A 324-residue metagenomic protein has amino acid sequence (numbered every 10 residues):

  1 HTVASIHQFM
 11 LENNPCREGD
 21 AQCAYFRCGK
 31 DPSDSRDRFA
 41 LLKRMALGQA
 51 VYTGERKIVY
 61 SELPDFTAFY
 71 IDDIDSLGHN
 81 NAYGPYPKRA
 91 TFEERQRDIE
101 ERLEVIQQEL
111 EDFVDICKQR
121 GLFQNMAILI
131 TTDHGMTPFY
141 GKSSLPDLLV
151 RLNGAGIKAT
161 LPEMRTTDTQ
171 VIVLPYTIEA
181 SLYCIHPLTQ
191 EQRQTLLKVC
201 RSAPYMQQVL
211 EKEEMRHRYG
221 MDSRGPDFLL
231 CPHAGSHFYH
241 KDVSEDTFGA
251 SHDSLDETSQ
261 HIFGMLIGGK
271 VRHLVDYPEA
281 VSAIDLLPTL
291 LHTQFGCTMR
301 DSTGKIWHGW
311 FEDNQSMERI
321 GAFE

Functional and structural regions predicted by a protein language model:
H1-H7, S33-Y60, C184-V199, S244 (+2 more regions): Formylglycine-dependent sulfatase
T2-A4, S61-T67, L122-I128, P204-Q207 (+3 more regions): Loop/turn elements at helix/coil->beta-strand transitions in domains of secreted/extracellular proteins
I6-L11, Y70-I74, N81-A82, T131-H134 (+3 more regions): Active-site-proximal beta-strand/loop segments in catalytic clefts of secreted hydrolases
M10-F26, M45, Q49-Q108, D112 (+1 more regions): Active-site His/acidic residue clusters
V105-D147, L290: Metal-dependent active-site segment of extracytoplasmic phospho-/sulfohydrolases and closely related
N125, T132-C184, I320-F323: Acidic/histidine-rich catalytic neighborhood
R165-H292: Active-site neighborhoods of enzymes that stabilize oxyanions during catalysis
L286, L291, T303-E324: Long, internal low-complexity/basic segments
